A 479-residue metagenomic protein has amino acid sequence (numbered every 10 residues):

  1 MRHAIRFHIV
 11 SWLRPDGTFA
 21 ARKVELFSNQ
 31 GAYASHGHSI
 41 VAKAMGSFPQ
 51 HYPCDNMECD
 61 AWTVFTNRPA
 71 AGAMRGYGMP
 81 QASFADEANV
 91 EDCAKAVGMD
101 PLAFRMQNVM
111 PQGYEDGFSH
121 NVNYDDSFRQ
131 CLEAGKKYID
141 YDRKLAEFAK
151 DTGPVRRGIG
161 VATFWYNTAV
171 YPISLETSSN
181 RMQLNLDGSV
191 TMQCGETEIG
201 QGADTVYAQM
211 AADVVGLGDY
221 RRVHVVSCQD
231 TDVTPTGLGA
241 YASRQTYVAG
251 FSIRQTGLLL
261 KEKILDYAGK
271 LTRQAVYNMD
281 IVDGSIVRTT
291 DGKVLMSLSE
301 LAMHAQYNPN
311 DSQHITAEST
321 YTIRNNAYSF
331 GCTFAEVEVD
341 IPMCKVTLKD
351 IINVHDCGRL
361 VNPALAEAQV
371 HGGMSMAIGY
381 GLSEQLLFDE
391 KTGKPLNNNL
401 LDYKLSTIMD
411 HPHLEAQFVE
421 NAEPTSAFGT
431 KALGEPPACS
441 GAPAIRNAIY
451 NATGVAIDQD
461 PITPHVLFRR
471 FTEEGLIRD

Functional and structural regions predicted by a protein language model:
M1-I5, I173-S174, A327-G331: Short loop/turn motifs at secondary-structure junctions and domain boundaries
M1-M57: Active-site cavity-forming subdomains of large catalytic enzyme subunits
P15-D16, I40-F164, T168, M210-D479: C-terminal catalytic domains of large/alpha subunits in multi-subunit enzymes
T18-K23, P154-R157, N185-T191: Immediate post-signal peptide segment of exported/extracytoplasmic ligand-binding proteins
V24-Y33, T197-I199, I351-G358, E420: Short, solvent-exposed aromatic-acidic interface loops
A42, I159-G195, Q201: Conserved beta-alpha junction segments in alpha/beta enzyme cores
A203-A211: Thiamine diphosphate
